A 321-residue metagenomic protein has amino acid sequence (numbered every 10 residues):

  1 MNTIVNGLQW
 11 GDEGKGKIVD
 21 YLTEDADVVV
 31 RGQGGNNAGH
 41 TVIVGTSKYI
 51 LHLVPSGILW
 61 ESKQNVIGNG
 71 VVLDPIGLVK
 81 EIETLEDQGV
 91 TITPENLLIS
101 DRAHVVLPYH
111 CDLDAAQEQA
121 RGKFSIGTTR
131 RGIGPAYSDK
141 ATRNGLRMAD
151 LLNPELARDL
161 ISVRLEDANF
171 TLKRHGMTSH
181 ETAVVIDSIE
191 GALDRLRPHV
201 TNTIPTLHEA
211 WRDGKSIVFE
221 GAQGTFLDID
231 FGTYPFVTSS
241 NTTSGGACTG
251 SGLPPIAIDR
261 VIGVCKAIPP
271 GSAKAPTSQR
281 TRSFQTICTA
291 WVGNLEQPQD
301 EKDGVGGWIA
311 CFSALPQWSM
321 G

Functional and structural regions predicted by a protein language model:
M1-G321: Non-transmembrane, aqueous-exposed alpha-helical and coiled segments at domain scale
